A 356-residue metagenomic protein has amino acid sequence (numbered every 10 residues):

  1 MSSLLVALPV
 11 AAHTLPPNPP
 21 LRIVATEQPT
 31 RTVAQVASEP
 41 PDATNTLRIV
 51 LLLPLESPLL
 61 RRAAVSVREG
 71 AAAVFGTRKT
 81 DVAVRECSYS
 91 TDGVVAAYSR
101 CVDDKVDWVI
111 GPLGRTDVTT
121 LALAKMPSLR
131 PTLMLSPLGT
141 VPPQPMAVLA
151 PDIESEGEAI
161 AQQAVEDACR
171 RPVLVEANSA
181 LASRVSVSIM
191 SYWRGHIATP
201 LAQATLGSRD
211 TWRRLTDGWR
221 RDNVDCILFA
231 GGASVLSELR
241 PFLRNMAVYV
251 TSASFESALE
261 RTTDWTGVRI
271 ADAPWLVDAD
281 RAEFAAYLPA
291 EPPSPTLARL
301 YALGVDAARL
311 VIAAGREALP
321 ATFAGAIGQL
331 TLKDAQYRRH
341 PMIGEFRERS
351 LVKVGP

Functional and structural regions predicted by a protein language model:
R31-E69: Extracytoplasmic "Venus flytrap"
R62-S66, K79-V141, V235: Beta-alpha junction/loop-to-helix N-cap segments that form part of ligand/metal-binding clefts
D81-D103, E156-A159, R184, L206-D217: Structural motif
V102-G114, T132-L135, R171-E176, L201 (+3 more regions): Periplasmic-binding protein-like
G139-Q163, D264-W275: Short beta-strand elements at the ligand-binding edges of bilobed clamshell
M146-A204: An alpha-beta-alpha
R194-G195, D222-V224, S237-V305: Extracellular/periplasmic periplasmic-binding protein-like sensory domains
Y287-P356: Segments of small-molecule ligand-sensing domains
